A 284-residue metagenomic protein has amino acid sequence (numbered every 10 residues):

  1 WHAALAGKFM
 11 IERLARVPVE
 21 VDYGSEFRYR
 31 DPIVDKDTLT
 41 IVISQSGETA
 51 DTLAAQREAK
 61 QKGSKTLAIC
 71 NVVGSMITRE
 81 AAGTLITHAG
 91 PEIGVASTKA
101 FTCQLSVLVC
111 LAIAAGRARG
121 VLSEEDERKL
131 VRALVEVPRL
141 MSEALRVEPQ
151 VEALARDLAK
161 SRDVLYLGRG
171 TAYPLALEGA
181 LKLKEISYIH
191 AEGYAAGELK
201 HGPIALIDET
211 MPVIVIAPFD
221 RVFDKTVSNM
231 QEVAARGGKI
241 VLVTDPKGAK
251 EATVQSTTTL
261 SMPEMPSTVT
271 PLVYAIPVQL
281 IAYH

Functional and structural regions predicted by a protein language model:
W1-H284: A SIS-like phosphosugar-recognition module
